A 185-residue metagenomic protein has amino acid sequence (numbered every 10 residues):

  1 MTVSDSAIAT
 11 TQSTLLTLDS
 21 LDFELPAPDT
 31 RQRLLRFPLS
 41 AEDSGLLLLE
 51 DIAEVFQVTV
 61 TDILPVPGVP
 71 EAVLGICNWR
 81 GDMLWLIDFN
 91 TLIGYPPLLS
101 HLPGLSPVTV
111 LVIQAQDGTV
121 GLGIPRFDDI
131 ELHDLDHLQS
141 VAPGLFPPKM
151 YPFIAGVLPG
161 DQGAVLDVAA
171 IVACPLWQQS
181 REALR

Functional and structural regions predicted by a protein language model:
M1-R185: An acidic, low-aromatic, low-complexity terminal/linker signal
